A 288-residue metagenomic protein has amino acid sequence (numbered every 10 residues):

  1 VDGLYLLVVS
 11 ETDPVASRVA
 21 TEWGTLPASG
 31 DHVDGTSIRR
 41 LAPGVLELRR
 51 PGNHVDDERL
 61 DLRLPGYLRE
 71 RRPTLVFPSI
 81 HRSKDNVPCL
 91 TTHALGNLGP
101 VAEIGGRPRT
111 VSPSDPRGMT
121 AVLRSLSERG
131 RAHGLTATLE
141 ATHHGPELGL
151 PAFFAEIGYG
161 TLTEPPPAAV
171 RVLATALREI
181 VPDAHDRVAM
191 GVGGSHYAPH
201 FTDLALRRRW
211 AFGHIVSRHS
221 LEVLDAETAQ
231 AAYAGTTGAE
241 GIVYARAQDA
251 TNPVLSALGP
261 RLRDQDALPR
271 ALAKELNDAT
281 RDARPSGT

Functional and structural regions predicted by a protein language model:
V1-H143, E147, G160-T161, P167-R171 (+2 more regions): N-terminal catalytic or cofactor-binding beta/alpha core of small enzyme domains
L150-P151: C-terminal folded domains that constitute the principal catalytic or ligand-binding module of multi-domain proteins
L204-R207: Active-site/ligand-binding surface loops and adjacent short beta/alpha elements that line catalytic pockets across
